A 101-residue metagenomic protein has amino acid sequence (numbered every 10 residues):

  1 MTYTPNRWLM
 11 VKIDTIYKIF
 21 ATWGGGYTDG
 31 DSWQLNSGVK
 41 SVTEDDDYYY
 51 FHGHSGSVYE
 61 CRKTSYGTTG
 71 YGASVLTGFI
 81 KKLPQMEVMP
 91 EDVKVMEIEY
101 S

Functional and structural regions predicted by a protein language model:
M1-Y50, H54-S101: Cysteine-centric segments in proteins
